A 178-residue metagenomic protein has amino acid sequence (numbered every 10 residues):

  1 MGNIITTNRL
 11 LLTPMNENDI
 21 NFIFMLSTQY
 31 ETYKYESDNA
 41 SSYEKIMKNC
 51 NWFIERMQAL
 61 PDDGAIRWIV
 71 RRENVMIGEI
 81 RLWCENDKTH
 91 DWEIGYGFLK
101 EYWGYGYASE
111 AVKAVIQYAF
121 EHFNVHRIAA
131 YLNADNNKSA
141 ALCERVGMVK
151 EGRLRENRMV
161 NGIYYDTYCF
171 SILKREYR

Functional and structural regions predicted by a protein language model:
M1-K34, G64-R178: Acyl-donor (CoA/ACP) binding surface of acyl/acetyltransferases
E31-E55: Conserved GNAT-fold acetyl-CoA-binding loop/helix
Q58-D62: Soluble sensory domains of the PAS superfamily and closely related sensory modules
